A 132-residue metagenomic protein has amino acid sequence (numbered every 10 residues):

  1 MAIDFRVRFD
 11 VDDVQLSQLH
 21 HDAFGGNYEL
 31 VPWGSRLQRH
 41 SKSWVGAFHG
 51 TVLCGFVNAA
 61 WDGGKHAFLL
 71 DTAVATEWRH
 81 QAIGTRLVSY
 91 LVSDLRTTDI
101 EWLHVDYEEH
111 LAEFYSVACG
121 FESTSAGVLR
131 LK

Functional and structural regions predicted by a protein language model:
M1-V31, G46, A126: Short amphipathic alpha-helix that is part of the acyltransferase structural core
V11, G64, E109-E113: Short alpha-helical
P32-G50, G55-T72: A conserved beta-strand-loop-helix scaffold within acyl/acetyltransferase catalytic domains
W78, A82-Y90: Conserved acetyl-CoA pyrophosphate-binding loop and the N-cap/start of the following alpha-helix in GNAT-like
Q81, T98-D99: Short coil/turn segments at alpha/beta junctions that flank glycine-rich nucleotide-binding fingerprints
T85, E101-W102, E108-K132: Conserved active-site alpha-helix within GNAT-family acetyltransferase domains
